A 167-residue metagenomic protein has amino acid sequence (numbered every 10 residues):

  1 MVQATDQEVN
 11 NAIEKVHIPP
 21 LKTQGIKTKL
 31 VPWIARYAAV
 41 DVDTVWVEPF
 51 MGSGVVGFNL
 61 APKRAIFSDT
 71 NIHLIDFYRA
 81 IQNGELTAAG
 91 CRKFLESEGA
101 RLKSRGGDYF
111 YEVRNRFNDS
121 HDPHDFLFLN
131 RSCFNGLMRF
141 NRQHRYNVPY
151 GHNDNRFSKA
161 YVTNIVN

Functional and structural regions predicted by a protein language model:
V2-F50, V55-V56, L60: S-adenosyl-L-methionine
K63-N167: Class I S-adenosyl-L-methionine-dependent methyltransferase module
